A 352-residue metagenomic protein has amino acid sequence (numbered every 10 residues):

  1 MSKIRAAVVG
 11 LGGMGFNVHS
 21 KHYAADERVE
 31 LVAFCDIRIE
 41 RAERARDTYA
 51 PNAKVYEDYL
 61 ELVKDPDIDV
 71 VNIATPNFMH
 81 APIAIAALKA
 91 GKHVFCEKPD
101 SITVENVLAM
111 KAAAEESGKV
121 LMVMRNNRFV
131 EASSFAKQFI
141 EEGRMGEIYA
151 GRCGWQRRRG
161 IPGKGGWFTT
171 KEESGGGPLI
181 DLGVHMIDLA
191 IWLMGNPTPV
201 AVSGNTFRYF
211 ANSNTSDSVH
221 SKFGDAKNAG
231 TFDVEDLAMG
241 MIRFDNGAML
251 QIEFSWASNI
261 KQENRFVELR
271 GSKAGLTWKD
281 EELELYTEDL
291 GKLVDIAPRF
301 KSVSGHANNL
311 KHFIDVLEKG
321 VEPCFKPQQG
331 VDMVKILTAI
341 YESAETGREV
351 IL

Functional and structural regions predicted by a protein language model:
M1-A50: N-terminal Rossmann-like dinucleotide-binding module
M1-K3, V29, V70-N72, N106-L108 (+3 more regions): C-terminal helix-rich "cap/oligomerization" subdomain common to oxidoreductases
M14, W278, R299-K311, D332: Active-site loop of classical SDR/Rossmann-like NAD(P)-dependent oxidoreductases, centered on the catalytic Tyr-X3-Lys
N52-Y59: Conserved SAM-binding strand-loop segment of SAM-dependent methyltransferases
E57, C96, L121-V123, I252 (+1 more regions): Hydrophobic residues in well-ordered beta-strands that form the structural core
V63, D69-R128, G143: Beta-strand-loop-alpha-helix segment that lines the small-molecule cofactor/substrate pocket of alpha/beta enzymes
V120, N127-T231, G347: Predominantly a Rossmann-like dinucleotide-binding segment in NAD(P)-dependent oxidoreductases
D188-E282, L310-G320: Contiguous beta-strand/loop segments that form the cofactor/metal-binding neighborhood of enzyme cores
